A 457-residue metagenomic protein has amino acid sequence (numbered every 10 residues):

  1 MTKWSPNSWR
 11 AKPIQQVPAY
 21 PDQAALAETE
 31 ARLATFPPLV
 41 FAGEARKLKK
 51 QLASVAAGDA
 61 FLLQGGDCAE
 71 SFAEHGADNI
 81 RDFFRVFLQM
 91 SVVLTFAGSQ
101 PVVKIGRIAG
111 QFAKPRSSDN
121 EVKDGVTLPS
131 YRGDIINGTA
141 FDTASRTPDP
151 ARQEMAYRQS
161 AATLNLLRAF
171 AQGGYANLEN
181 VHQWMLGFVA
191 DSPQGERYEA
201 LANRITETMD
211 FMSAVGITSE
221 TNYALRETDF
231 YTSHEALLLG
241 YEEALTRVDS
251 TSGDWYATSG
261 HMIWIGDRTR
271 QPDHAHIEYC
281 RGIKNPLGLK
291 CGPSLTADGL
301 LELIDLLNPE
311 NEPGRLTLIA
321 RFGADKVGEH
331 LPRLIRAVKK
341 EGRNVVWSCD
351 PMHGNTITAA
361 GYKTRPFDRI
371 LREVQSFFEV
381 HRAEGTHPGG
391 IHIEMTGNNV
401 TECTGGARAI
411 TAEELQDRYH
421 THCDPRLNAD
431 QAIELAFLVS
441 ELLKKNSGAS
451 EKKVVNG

Functional and structural regions predicted by a protein language model:
M1-F61: N-terminal basic/disordered segments at the start of proteins
M1-K3, A449-G457: Basic/polar N-terminal segments that are highly enriched at the extreme N-terminus, encompassing both cleavable
A19-D22, A73, N428: Intrinsic-disorder/low-complexity, polar/charged segments
K47-K49, D273-H276, L303, P332-L334: Glycine-rich, charged/polar anion/phosphate-binding loops that engage phosphate groups from diverse ligands
L52-V55, V93-T95, Y279-C280, V380-E384: A general structural signal for short secondary-structure junctions and capping/turn motifs
L63-C68, I105-I108, C349-M352, E394-T396: Short loop/turn segments at strand-loop or loop-helix junctions that form parts of catalytic or ligand-binding pockets
E70, A77-G323, R365, E373-V374 (+2 more regions): Active-site-facing alpha/beta catalytic cores
A297-P309, R315-W347, H353-E402, V454-N456: Non-transmembrane, aqueous-exposed alpha-helical and coiled segments at domain scale
